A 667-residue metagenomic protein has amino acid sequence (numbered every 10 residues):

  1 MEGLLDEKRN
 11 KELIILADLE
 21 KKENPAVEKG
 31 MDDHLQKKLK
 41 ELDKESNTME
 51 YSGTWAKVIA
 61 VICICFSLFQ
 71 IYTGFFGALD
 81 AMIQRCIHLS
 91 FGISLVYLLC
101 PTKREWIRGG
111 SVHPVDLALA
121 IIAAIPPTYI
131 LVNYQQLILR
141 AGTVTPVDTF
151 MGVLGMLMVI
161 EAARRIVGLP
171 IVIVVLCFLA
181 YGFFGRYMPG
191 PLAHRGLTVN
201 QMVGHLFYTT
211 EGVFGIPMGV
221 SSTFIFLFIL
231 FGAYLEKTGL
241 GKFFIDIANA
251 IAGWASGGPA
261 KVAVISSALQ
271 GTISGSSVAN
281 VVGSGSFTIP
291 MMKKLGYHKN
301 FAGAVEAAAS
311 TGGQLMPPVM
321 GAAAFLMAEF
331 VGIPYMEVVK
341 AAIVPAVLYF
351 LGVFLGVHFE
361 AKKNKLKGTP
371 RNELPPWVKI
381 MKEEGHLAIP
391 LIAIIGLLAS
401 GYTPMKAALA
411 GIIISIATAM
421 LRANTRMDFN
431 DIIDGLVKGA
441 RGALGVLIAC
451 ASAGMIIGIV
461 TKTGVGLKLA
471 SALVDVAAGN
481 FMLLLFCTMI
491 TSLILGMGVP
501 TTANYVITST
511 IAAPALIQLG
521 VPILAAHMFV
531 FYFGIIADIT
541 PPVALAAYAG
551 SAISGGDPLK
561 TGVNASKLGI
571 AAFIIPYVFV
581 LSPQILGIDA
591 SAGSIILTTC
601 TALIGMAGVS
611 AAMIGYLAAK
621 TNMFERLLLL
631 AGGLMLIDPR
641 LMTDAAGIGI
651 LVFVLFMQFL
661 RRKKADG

Functional and structural regions predicted by a protein language model:
M1-G142, T149-V153: Conserved, well-structured core domains of diverse proteins
D6-T54, K340-G442, L545-L634, R662-G667: Long, contiguous bundles of hydrophobic transmembrane helices that form the permeation core of multi-pass
I59-I64, Q84-Y97, V115-A124, T149-M158 (+11 more regions): Hydrophobic mid-bilayer segments of alpha-helices in multi-pass membrane transport proteins, especially secondary
T73-G77, C100-G110, Q136-L137, G155-L169 (+3 more regions): Membrane-water interface regions at transmembrane-helix termini and the short interhelical loops of multi-pass membrane
P146-F150, E211-F224, A250-V264, L295-F301 (+6 more regions): Membrane-interfacial loop-to-helix junctions in multi-pass transporters
E161, I166, L176-P191, V199-V203 (+7 more regions): Core transmembrane alpha-helical segments of multi-pass membrane transporters/permeases
G232-E236, S267-S276, A308-Q314, G454-I457 (+3 more regions): Transmembrane alpha-helix interface/packing and boundary motifs in multi-pass membrane proteins, characterized by
I245-G313, A323, G332, T501-F533 (+1 more regions): Hydrophobic transmembrane alpha-helices that form the pore/transport pathway of multi-pass ion and small-solute
